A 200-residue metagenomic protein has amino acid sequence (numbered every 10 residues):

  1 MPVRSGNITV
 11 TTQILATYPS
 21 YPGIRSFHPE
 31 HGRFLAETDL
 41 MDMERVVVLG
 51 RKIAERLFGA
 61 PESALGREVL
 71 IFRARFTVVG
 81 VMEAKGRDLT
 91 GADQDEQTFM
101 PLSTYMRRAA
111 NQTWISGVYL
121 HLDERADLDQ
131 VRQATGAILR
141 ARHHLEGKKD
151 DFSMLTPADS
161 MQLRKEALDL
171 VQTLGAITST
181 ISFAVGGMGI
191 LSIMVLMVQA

Functional and structural regions predicted by a protein language model:
R4-I8, F72-A74: Short strand-coil-strand connectors
R4-S5, L89-G91, R164-A167: Short, well-ordered secondary-structure micro-motifs
V10-T11, V171: Short, hinge-like loop/turn segments at secondary-structure boundaries
Q13-D39, M43-K148: Mid-to-C-terminal secondary-structure elements that act as membrane-proximal/extracytoplasmic interface segments
Y119, E146-I181: Peri-transmembrane interface segments
Q172-A200: A hydrophobic alpha-helix feature that marks transmembrane segments and, especially, their cytosolic C-terminal ends
